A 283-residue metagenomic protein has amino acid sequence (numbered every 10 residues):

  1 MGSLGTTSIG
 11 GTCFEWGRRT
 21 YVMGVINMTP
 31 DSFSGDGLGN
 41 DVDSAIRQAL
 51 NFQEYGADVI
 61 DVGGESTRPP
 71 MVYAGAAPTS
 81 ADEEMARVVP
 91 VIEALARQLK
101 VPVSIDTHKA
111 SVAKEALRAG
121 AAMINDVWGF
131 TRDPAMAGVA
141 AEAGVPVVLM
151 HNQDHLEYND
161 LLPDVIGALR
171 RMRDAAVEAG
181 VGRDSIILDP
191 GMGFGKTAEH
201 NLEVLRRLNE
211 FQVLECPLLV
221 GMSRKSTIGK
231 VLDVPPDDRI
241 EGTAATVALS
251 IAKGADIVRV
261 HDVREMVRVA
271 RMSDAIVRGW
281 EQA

Functional and structural regions predicted by a protein language model:
M1-G10, G17, S32-N51, T67-P102 (+6 more regions): Active-site-adjacent loop and "lid" segments of alpha/beta metabolic enzymes
W16-V25, N51-G64: N-terminal glycine-rich anion-binding loops that anchor highly charged ligand groups
M28: N-terminal nucleotide-binding beta1-loop-alpha1 segment
